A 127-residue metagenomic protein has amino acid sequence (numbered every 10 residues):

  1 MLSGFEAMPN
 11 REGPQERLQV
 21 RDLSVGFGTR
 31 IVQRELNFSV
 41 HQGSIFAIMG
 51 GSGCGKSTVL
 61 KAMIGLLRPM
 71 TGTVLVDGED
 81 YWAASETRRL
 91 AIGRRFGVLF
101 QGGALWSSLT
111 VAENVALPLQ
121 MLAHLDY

Functional and structural regions predicted by a protein language model:
R30-I31, L90: Short coil-to-beta microelement around the adenine-binding A-loop and adjacent beta1/P-loop entry of ABC ATPase
M49-G51: The feature captures the beta-strand-to-loop junction immediately N-terminal to the Walker
I64: Helix-to-loop junction immediately C-terminal to a conserved catalytic motif
G72-Y81: Conserved ABC transporter NBD signature motif
Y81-G97, M121, Y127: ABC ATPase NBD coupling module
S108-L117: Short coil-to-helix segment of the ABC ATPase nucleotide-binding domain corresponding to the Q-loop/switch region
